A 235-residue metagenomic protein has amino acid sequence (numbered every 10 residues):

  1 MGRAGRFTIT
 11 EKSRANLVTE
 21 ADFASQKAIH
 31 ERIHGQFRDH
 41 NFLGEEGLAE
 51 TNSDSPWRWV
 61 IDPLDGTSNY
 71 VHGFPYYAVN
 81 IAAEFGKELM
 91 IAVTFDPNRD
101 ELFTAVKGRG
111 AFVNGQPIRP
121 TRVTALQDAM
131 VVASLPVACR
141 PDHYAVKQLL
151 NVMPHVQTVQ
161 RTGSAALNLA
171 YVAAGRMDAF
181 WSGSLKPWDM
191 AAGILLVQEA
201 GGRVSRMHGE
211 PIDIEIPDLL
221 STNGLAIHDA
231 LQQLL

Functional and structural regions predicted by a protein language model:
M1-L64: N-terminal subdomain of lithium-sensitive/metallo-dependent phosphomonoesterases centered on the IMPase/IPPase/PAP
E31, G35, L43, E50-R119 (+2 more regions): Active-site-adjacent structural elements in enzyme catalytic cores
N41, I91, M130, D178-A179: Short, Asp-centered acidic motifs that coordinate Mg2+ and/or phosphate in catalytic or ligand-binding sites
N41-G47, G201-P217: Acidic, metal-binding active-site segment of PIN/NYN-like and related structure-specific nucleases
S53-W57, L126, A173-R176, I214-I216: A short, glycine/Asx- and small/polar-enriched loop/turn that sits immediately N-terminal to a beta-strand
A82-L169, I216-L235: Acidic beta-strand-loop-alpha-helix segment within the catalytic core of divalent metal-dependent phosphate-processing
A170-A173, I194-E199: Hydrophobic residues within well-ordered alpha-helices
A174-A179, G202-R203: Alpha-to-beta junction loops
